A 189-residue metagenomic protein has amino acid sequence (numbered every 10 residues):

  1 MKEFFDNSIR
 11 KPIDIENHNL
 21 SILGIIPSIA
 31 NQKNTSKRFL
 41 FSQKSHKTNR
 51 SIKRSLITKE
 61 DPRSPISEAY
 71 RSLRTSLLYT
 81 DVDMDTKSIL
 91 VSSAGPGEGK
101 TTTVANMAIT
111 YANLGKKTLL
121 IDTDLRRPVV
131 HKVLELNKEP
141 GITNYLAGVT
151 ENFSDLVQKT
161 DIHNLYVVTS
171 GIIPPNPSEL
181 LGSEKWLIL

Functional and structural regions predicted by a protein language model:
M1-F5, K159, I188: Short intrinsically disordered, low-complexity coil segments enriched in acidic
M1-K117, R127, L136-E139, P175-S178: Short boundary/hinge segments that flank catalytic cores
F5-D6, A147-E151, S183-E184: Short gly/ser/thr-rich secondary-structure transition/capping motifs
I66, D161, G182-S183: Generic alpha-helical segment signature
S72, S76, N144, I188: Alpha-helical scaffold segments in soluble metabolic enzymes
Y111-G171: Phosphate-binding loop that captures ATP/GTP phosphates
G171-L189: Phosphate-binding/switch loop-helix module in NTP-utilizing enzymes
